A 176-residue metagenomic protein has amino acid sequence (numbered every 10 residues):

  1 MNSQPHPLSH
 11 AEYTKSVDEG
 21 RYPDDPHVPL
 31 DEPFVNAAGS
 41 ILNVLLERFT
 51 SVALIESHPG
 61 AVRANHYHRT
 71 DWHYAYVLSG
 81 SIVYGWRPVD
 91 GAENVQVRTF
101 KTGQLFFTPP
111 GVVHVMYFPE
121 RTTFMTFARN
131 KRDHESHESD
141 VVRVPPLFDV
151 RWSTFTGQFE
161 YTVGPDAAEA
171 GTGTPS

Functional and structural regions predicted by a protein language model:
M1-S51, A64, Q158-S176: A short, N-terminal "cap"/entry segment at the start of jelly-roll beta-barrel domains of the cupin/DSBH fold
S9, P29, D90, V115-S176: Double-stranded beta-helix
I41, N65, Y84-G85, T108 (+2 more regions): Short beta-strand His + acidic residue motifs that chelate non-heme Fe in jelly-roll/DSBH and cupin folds
A53-T70: Conserved short histidine dyad/triad with adjacent acidic residue
S57-G60, T102-G103, P109-G111, R121: Tight coil/turn sites that cap or link beta-strands
H66, W72-V77, R98, F106 (+1 more regions): His/acidic/aromatic-lined binding-pocket segments of jelly-roll/cupin-type domains and related regulatory beta-sandwich
T70-V89: Glycine- and acidic-residue-biased ligand/ion/polar-headgroup-sensing regions
P88-P110: Short acidic-glycine-tyrosine-enriched beta hairpin
